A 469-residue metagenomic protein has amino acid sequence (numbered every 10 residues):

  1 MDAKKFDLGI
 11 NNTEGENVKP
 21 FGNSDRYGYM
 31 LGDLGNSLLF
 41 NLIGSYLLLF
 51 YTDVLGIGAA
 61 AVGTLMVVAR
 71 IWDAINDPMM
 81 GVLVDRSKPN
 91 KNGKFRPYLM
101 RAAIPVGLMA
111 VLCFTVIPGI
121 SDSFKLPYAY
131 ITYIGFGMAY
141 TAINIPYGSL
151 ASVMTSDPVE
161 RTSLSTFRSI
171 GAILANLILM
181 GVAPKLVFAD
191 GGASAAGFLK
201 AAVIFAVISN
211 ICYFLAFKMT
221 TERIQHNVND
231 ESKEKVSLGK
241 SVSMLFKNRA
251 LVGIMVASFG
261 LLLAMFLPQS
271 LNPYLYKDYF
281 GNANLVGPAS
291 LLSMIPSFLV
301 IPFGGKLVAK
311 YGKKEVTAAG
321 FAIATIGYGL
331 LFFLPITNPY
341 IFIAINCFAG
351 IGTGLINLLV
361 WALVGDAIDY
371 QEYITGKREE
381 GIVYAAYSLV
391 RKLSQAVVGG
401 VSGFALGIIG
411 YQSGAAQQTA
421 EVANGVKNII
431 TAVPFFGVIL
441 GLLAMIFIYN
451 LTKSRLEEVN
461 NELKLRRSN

Functional and structural regions predicted by a protein language model:
D2-N469: Membrane-embedded alpha-helical bundles of multi-pass transporters/translocases, especially carrier/permease families
